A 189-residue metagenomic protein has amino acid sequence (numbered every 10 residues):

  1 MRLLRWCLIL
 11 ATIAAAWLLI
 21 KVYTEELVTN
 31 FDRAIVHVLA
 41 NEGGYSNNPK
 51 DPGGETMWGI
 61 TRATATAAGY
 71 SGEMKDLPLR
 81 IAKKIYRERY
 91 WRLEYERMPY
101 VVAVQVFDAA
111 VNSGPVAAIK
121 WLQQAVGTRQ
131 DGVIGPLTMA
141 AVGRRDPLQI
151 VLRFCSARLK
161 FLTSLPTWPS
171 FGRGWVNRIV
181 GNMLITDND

Functional and structural regions predicted by a protein language model:
R2-D189: Cell-wall polysaccharide-cleaving catalytic domain and substrate-binding groove, primarily in peptidoglycan/chitin
